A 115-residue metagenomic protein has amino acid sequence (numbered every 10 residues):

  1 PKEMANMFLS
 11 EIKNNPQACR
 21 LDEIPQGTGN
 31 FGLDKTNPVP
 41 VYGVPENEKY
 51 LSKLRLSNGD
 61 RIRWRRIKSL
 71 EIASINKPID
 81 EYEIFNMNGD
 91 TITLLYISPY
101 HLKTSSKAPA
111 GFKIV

Functional and structural regions predicted by a protein language model:
P1-P78, N86-V115: N-terminal secretory-pathway/extracellular module detecting exported/lumenal segments and adjacent signal-anchor/first
